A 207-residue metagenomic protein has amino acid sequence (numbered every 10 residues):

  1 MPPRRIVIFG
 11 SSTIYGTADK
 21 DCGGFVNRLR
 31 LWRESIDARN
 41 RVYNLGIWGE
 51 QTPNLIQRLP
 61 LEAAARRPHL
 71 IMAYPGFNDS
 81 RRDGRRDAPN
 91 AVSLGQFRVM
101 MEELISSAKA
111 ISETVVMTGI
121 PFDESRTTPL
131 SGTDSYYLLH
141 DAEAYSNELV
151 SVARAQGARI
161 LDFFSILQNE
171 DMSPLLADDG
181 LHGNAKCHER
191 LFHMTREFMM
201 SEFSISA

Functional and structural regions predicted by a protein language model:
P2, L31-A38, N54-A207: Alpha-helical cap/lid subdomain in secreted, periplasmic, or secretory-pathway luminal O-acyl-processing enzymes
P3-K20: Catalytic nucleophile-elbow at a beta strand-turn-alpha helix junction centered on a G-D-S/GDSL motif, marking
V7, Y43, I71-A73: Conserved beta-strand elements of the Class I
S11, I47, G119: Cofactor-binding loop segments of dinucleotide-utilizing enzymes, especially the Rossmann-like FAD- and NAD(P)+-binding
I14-Y15, G49, D79, F122: Active-site micro-motifs of SAM-dependent methyltransferase domains
A18-D21, W48-I56: Acidic-and-aromatic substrate-binding clefts and catalytic sites of carbohydrate-active enzymes
V26-R30: Short amphipathic alpha-helix adjacent to the substrate-entry channel of hydrolases
S35-Q51: A short beta-strand-loop structural module common to alpha/beta enzyme folds
